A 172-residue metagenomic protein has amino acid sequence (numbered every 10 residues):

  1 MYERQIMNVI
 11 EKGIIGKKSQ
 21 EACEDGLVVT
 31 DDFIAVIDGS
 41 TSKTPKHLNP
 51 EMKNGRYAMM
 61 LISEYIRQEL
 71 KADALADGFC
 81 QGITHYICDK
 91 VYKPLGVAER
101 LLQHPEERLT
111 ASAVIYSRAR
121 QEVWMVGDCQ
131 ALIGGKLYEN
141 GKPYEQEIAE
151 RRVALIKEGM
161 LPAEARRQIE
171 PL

Functional and structural regions predicted by a protein language model:
Y2-L172: PP2C/PPM-type serine/threonine phosphatase catalytic domain
